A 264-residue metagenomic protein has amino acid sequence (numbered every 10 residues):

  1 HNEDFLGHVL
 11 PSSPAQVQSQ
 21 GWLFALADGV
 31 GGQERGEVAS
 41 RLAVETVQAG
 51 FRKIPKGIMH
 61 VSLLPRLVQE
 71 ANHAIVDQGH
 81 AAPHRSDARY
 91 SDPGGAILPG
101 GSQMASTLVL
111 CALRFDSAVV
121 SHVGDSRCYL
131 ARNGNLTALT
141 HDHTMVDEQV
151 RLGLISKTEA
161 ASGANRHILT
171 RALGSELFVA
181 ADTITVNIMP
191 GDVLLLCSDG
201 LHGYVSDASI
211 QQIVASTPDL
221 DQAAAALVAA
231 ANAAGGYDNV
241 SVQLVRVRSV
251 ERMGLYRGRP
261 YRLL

Functional and structural regions predicted by a protein language model:
H1-L264: PP2C/PPM-type serine/threonine phosphatase catalytic domain
